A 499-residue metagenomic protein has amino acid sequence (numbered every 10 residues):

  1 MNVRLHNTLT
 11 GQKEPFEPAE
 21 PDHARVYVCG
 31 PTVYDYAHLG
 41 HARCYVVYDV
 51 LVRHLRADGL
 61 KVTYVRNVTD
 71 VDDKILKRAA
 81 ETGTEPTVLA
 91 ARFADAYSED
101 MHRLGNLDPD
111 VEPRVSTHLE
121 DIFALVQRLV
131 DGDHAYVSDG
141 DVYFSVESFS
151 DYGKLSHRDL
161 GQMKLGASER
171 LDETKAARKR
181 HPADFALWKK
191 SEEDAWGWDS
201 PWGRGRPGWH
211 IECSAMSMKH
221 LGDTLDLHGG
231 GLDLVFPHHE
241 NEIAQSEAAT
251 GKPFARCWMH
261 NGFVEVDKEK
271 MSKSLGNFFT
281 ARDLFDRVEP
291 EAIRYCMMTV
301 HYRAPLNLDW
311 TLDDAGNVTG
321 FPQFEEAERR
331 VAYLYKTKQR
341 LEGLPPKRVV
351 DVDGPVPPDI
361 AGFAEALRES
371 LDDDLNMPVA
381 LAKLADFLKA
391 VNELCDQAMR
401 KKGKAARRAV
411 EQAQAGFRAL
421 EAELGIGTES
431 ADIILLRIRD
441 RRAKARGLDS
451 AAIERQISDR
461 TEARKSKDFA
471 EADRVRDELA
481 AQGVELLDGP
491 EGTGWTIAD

Functional and structural regions predicted by a protein language model:
M1-Y34, D49, E99, E120-E342: Alpha-helical recognition segments enriched in aromatics with Gly/Pro capping that present substrate-recognition
T10-P15, A19-L107, E491, W495: N-terminal, positively charged nucleic-acid-binding surface of large information/translation enzymes
L60, H134, V484: Short phosphate-binding/catalytic loops that engage adenosine nucleotides
V68-D73, A94-Y97, L107-I122, G140-F149: Short, glycine/charge-rich beta-strand/loop segments that flank catalytic centers and engage negatively charged groups
K270, N277-D499: Structural preference for alpha-helix termini/caps and helix-kink/transition segments
